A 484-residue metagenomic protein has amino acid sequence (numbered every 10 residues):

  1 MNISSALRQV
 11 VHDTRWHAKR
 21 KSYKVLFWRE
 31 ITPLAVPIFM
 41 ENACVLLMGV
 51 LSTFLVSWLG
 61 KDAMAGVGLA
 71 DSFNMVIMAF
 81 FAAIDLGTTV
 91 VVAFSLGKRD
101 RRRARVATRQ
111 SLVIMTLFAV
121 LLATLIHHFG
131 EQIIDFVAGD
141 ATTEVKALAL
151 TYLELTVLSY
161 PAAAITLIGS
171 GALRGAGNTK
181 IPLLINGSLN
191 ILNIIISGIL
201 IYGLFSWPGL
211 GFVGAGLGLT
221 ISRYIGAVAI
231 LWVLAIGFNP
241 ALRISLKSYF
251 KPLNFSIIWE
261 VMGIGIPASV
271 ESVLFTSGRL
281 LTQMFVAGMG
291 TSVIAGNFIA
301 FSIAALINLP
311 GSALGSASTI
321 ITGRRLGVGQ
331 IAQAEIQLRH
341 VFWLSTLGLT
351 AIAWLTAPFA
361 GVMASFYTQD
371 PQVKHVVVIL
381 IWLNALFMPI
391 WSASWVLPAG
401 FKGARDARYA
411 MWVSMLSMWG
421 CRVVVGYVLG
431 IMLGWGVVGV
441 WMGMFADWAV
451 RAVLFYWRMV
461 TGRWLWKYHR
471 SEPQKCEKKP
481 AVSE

Functional and structural regions predicted by a protein language model:
M1-A35, V92-S159, W207-I266, T322-F387 (+1 more regions): Short alpha-helical transmembrane segments in multi-pass integral membrane proteins
S22-F54, W58-L59, M75-G87, A119-A123 (+5 more regions): N-terminal transmembrane alpha-helices
P33-S52, L155, S222-G226, I230 (+3 more regions): Transmembrane helical elements of multi-pass membrane transporters/channels
I38, N42, T53-F54, D71 (+18 more regions): Transmembrane alpha-helix boundary and packing residues in multipass membrane permease domains and related
A43-A65, I134-T143, I199-L210, S269 (+5 more regions): Helix-terminus/linker motif at the lipid-water interface of multi-pass membrane proteins
K61-S72, A149, L153, G216 (+3 more regions): Small-residue hotspots at the loop-to-helix junctions and early N-terminal turns of transmembrane alpha-helices
M64-T124, A163-P182, I294-A360, W391-S414: Small-residue-rich hydrophobic transmembrane alpha-helices
D85, L155-R174, P182-N190, A215-L231 (+5 more regions): Short runs within selected transmembrane alpha-helices of multi-pass transporters and secretion channels
